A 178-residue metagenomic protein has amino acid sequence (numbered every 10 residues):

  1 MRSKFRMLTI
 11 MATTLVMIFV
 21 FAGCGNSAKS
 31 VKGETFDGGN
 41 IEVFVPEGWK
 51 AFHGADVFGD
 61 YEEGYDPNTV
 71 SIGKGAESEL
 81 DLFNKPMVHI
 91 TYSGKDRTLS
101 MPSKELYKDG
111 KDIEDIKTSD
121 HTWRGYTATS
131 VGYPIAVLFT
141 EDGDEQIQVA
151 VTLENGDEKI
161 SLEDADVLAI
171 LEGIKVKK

Functional and structural regions predicted by a protein language model:
M1-M11: Bacterial N-terminal signal peptides that target proteins for export
A12-M17: Core hydrophobic alpha-helical transmembrane segments of single-pass membrane proteins
F19-G23: C-terminal motif of bacterial Sec signal peptides marking the signal peptidase cleavage site
A28-D66: N-terminal "mature-domain start" segment
A28-G33, W49-K50, Y107-I113, H121-W123 (+1 more regions): Short glycine-aromatic motifs
D37, F44-P46, F52-G54, G73 (+4 more regions): A structural detector for beta-sheet-dominated domains
W49, I147-K178: Surface-exposed amphipathic alpha-helical segments
A55-Q148: Conserved polar/disulfide-associated segments of primarily extracytoplasmic proteins
